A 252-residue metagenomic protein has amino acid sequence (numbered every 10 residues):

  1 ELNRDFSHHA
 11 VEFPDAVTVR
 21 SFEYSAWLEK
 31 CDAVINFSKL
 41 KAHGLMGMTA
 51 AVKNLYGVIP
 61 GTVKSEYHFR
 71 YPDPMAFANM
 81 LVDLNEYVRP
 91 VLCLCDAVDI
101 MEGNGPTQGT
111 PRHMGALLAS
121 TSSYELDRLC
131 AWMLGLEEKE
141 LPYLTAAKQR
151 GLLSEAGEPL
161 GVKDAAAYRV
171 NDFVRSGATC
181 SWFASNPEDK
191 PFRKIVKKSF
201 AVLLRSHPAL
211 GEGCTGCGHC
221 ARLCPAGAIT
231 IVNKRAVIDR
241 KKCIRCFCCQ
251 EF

Functional and structural regions predicted by a protein language model:
E1-A209: Extended, low-polarity segments enriched in aliphatic/aromatic residues
L210, H219-I244, C248-F252: Iron-sulfur cluster-binding cysteine motifs and their immediate structural context in ferredoxin-like electron-transfer
